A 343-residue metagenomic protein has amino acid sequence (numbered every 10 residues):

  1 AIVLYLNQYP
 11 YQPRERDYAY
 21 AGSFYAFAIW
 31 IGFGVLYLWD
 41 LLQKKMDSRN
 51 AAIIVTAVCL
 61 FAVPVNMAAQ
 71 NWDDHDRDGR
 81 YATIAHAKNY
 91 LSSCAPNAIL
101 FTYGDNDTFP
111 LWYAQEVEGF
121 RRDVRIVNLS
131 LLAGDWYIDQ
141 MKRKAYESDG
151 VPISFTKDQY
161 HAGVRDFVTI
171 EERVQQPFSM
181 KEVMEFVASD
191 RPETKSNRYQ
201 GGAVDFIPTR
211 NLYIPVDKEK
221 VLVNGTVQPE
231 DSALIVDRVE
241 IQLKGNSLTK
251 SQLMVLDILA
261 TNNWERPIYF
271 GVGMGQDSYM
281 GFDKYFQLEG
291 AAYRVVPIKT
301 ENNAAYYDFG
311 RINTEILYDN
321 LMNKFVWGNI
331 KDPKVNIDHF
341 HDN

Functional and structural regions predicted by a protein language model:
A1-A21, A26-N97, A114-N343: ER/secretory pathway lumenal C-terminal domains and tails of membrane proteins involved in glycoprotein biogenesis
F109-Y113: Phosphate- and divalent-cation-binding pockets in alpha/beta enzyme and binding domains that engage nucleotide-derived
